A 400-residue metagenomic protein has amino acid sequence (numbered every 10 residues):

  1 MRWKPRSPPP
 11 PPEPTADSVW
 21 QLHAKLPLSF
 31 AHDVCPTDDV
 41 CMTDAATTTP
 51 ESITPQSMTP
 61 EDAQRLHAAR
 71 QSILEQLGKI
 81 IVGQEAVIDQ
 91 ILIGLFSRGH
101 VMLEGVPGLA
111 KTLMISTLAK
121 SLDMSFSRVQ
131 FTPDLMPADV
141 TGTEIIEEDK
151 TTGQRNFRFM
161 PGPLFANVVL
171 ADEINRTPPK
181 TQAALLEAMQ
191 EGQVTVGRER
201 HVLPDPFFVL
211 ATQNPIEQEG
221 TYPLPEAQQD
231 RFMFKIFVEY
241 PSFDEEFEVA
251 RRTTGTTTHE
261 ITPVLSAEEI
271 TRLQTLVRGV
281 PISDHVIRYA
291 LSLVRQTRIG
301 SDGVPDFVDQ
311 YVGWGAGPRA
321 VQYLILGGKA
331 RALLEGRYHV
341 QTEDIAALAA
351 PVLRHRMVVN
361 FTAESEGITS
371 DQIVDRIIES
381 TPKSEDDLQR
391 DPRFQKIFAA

Functional and structural regions predicted by a protein language model:
M42-T47, E51, P55-S57, G300-A400: C-terminal engagement/docking regions of AAA+ P-loop ATPases
A63-H67, I80, T221, K235-F307 (+4 more regions): Conserved C-terminal "switch" segment of AAA+ ATPases
R65-V101, V106: Pre-Walker A (pre-P-loop) alpha-helix and adjacent loop at the N terminus of AAA/AAA+ ATPase modules, a conserved
Q90, D149-L170: Conserved alpha-helical scaffold flanking the Walker A/P-loop in AAA+ ATPase domains
L95-P133: Walker A/P-loop
E147-T152, T177-T181, M189-G279, K329-R331: Canonical AAA+ ATPase core
D172-E173, A184: Walker B catalytic acidic pair
